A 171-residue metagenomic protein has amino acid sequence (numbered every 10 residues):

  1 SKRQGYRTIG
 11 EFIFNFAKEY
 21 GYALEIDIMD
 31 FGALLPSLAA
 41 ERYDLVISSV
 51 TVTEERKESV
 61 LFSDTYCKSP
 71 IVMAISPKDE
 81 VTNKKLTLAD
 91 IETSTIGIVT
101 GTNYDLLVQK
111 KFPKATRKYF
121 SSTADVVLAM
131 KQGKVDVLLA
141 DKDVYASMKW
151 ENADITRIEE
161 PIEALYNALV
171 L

Functional and structural regions predicted by a protein language model:
S1-V50, E58, Y119: Extracytoplasmic small-molecule ligand-binding "clamshell" domains of the periplasmic binding protein/Venus flytrap
G10-K18, G32, P36, A40 (+4 more regions): Solvent-exposed, polar/charged alpha-helical surfaces in well-ordered, non-transmembrane soluble domains, broadly
G21-A23, A39-S48, S94-T95, K131-D141 (+1 more regions): Alpha-to-beta junction loops
E25-P36, N83-K84, K118-Q132, L165: Short helix-initiation/N-cap motifs at beta->coil->alpha
V50-T51, P77, T100, D141-D143: Short secondary-structure boundary segments
C67-I75, K142, A146-L171: Periplasmic-binding protein-like
S76-T95: Flexible hinge/capping segments at coil-to-helix
V81-N83, I96-F112: Secondary-structure junction motif
